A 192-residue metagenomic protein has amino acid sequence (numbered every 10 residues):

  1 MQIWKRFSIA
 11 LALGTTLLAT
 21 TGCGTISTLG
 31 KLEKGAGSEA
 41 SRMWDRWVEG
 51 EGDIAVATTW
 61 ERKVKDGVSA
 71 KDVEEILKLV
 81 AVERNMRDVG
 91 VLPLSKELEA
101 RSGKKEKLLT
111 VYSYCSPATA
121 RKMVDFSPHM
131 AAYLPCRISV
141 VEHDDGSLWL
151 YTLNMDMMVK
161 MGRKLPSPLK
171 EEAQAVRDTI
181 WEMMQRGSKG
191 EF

Functional and structural regions predicted by a protein language model:
M1-I9: Bacterial N-terminal signal peptides that target proteins for export
A10-A19: Bacterial N-terminal signal peptides
K31-R84, F192: Terminal, regulation- and interaction-focused segments at domain boundaries
T59-V68, L109, R163-K170: Second-shell loop/turn segments in exported
K78, V82-Y133: Compact, glycine-rich, soluble single-domain proteins
R137-P166: Beta-strand/loop substructures that line and gate deep hydrophobic ligand-binding cavities in soluble
M155-F192: C-terminal partner/receptor-binding element of secreted or periplasmic proteins
